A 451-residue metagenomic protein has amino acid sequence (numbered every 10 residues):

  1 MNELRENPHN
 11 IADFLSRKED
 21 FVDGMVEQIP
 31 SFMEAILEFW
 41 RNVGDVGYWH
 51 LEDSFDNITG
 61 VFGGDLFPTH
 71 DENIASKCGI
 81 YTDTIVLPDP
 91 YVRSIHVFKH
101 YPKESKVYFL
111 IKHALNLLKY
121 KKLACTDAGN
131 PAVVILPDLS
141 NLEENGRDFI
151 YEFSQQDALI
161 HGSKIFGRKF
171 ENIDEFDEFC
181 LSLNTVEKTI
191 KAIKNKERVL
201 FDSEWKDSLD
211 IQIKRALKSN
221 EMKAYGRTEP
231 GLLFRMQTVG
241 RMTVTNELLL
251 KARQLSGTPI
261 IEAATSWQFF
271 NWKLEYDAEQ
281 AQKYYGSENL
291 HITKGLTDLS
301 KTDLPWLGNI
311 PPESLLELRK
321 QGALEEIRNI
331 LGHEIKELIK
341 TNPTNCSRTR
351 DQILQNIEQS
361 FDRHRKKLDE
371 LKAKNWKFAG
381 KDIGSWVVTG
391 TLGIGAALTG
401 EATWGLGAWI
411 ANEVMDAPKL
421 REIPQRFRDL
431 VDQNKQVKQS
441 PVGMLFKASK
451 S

Functional and structural regions predicted by a protein language model:
M1-K336: Contiguous patches in non-transmembrane
F39-N42, P418-S451: Cytosolic/matrix-facing juxtamembrane and C-terminal tails of multi-pass cellular membrane proteins
V46, F55, K273, K367-E370 (+4 more regions): A generic structural signal for solvent-exposed, polar alpha-helical segments
W306-N309, E313, I339, C346 (+2 more regions): Generic, low-specificity signal for short hydrophobic/alpha-helical stretches with a mild N-terminal bias, encompassing
I335-G380: Membrane-proximal, non-transmembrane alpha-helical segments
K366-D429: Membrane-inserting effector segments that mediate pore formation, membrane fusion, or transient membrane insertion
